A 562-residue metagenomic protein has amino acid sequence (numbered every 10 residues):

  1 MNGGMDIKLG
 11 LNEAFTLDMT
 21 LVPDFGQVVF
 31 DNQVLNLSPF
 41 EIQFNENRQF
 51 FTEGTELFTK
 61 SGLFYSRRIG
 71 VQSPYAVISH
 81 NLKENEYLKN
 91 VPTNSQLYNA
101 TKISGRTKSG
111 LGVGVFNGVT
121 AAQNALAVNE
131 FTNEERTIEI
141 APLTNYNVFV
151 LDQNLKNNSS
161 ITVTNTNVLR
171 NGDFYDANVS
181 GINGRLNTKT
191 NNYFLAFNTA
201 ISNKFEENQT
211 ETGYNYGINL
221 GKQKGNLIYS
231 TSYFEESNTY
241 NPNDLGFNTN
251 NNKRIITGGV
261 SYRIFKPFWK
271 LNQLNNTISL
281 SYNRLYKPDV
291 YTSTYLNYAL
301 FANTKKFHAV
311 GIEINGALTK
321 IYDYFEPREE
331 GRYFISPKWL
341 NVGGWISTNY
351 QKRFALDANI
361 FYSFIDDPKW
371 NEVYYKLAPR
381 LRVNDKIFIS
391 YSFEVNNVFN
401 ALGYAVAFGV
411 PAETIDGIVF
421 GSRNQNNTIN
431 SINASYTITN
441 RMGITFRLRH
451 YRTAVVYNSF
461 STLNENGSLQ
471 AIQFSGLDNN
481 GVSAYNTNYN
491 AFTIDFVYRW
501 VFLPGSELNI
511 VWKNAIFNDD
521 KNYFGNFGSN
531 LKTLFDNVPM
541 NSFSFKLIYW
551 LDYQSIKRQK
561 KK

Functional and structural regions predicted by a protein language model:
M1-S281, N315-K320, N349, F361 (+1 more regions): Outer-membrane beta-barrel channel domains
Q96-Y98, S104, A177, T190-K562: Exposed, low-structure sequence patches enriched in small/polar residues
